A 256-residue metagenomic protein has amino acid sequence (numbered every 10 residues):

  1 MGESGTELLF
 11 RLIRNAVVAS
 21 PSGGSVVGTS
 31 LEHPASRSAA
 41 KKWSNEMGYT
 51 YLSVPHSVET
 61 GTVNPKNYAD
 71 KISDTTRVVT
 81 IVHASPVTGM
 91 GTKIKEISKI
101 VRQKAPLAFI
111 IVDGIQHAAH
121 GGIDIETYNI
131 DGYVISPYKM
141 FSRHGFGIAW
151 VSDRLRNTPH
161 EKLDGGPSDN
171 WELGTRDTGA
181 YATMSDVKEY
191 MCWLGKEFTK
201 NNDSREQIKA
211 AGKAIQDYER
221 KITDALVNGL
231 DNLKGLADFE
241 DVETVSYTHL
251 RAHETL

Functional and structural regions predicted by a protein language model:
M1-S22, P34-R37: Conserved beta-loop-alpha segment that forms the PLP phosphate-binding cup at the N-terminus of a helix
N15, A39-E46, K71, K93-K104 (+4 more regions): Alpha-helical structural signal in soluble globular domains
G28-I81: PLP-dependent aminotransferase-class I/II
T60-A119: Active-site phosphate-binding strand-loop segment of PLP-dependent enzymes
T127-S168, L173-T183: Active-site PLP attachment segment
E189-V245: Conserved PLP-dependent catalytic core of the aminotransferase class-I/II
H249-L256: Single conserved hydrophobic/aromatic residue that forms the stacking wall/gate of nucleotide- or nucleobase-binding
